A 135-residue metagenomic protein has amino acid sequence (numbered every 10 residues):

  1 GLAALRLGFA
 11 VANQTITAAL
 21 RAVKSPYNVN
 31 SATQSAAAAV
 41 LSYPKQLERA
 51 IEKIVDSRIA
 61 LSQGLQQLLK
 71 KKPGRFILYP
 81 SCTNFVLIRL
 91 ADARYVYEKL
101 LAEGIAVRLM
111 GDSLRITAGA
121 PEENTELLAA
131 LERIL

Functional and structural regions predicted by a protein language model:
G1, L78-P80, R108-L109: Short, flexible turn/loop "capping" segments at secondary-structure junctions
G1, L87, R115: A short acidic, often aromatic-flanked loop/helix-cap motif at beta-alpha or helix-coil junctions that lines enzyme
G1-Q67: PLP-dependent aminotransferase class I/II
L5, C82-N84, M110-L114: Short amphipathic alpha-helical segments
A19, A36, R89, Y95 (+1 more regions): Phosphate- and divalent-cation-binding pockets in alpha/beta enzyme and binding domains that engage nucleotide-derived
P44, L68-L69, L131, L135: Active-site catalytic pocket residues across diverse enzymes, especially alpha/beta-hydrolases
V55, I59, L65-E103, A118: Conserved PLP-binding catalytic core of the aspartate aminotransferase-like
R94, K99-R108, D112-L135: PLP-dependent enzyme catalytic core of the Aspartate aminotransferase-like
